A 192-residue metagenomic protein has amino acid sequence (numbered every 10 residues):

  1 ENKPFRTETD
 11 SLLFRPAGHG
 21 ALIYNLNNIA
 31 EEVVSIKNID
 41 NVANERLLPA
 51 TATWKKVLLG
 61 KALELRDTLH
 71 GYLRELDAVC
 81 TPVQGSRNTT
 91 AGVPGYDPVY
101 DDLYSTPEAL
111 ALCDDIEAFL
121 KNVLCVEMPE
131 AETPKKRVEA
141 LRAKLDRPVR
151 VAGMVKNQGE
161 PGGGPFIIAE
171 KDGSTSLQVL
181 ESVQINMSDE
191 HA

Functional and structural regions predicted by a protein language model:
E1-C80, G95-D146, R150-Q158, D172 (+1 more regions): Domain-scale recognition of functional cores that engage charged ligands
N44, S176, S188-E190: Residues in flexible loops and secondary-structure boundaries
T81, T89-A91: Ala/Thr-enriched low-complexity intrinsically disordered regions
G162-I167: Short aromatic-glycine-enriched beta-strand elements
G173-V179: Short aromatic-acidic-glycine turn motif
L180-Q184, S188-A192: C-terminal structured domains
